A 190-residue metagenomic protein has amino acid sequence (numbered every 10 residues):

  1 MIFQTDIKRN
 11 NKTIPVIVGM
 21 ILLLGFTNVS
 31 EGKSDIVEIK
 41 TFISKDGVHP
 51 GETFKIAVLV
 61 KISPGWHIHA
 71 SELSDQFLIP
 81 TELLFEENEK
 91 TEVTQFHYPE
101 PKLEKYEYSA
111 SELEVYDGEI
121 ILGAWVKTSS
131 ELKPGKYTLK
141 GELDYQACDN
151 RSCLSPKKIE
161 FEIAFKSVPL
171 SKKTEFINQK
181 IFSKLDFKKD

Functional and structural regions predicted by a protein language model:
I2-F3, F26-V29: N-terminal targeting and processing segments of secreted/endomembrane and organelle-targeted proteins
I2-I17: Bacterial N-terminal signal peptides that target proteins for export
P15-G25: Bacterial N-terminal signal peptides
N28-D190: Extracellular/lumen-exposed scaffold segments
